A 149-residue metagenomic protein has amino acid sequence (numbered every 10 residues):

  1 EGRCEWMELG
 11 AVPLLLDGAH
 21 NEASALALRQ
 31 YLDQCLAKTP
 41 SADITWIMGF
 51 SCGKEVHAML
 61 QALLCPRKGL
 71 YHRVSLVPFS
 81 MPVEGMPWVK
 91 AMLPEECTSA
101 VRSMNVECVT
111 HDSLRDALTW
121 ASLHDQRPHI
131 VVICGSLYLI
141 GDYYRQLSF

Functional and structural regions predicted by a protein language model:
E1-H72: Nucleotide phosphate-binding/pyrophosphate-handling subdomain across enzymes that bind or process nucleotide phosphates
P13-L14, A62-I130: C-terminal helical cap/extension that packs against the catalytic core of soluble nucleotide-cofactor enzymes
W46-M48, L76, I133: Structural beta-sheet core signal
C52-K54, P82, D116, L139: Surface-exposed, flexible loop/turn segments at secondary-structure boundaries
S136: Active-site-proximal loop/hinge segments that shape catalytic or ion-binding/gating pockets
G141-F149: Active-site-adjacent alpha-helix immediately C-terminal to a catalytic or transition-state-stabilizing loop
